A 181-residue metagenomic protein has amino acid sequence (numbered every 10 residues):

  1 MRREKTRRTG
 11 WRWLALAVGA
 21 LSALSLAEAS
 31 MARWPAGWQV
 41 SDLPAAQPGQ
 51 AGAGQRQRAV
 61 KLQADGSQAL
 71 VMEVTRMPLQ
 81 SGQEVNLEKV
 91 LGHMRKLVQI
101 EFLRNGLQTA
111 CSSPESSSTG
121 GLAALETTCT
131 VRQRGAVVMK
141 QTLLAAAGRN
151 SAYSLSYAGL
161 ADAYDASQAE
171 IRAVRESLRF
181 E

Functional and structural regions predicted by a protein language model:
R3-A17: Bacterial N-terminal signal peptides that target proteins for export
V18-A27: Hydrophobic h-region of N-terminal signal peptides that target proteins for export in Gram-negative bacteria
S30, W34, V90-M94, V98 (+1 more regions): Stable alpha-helical elements in mature extracytoplasmic
S30-Q47: Short N-terminal segments immediately surrounding and downstream of signal-peptide cleavage
P35-V40, S151-E181: Surface-exposed amphipathic alpha-helical segments
A45-K140: Conserved polar/disulfide-associated segments of primarily extracytoplasmic proteins
G82-V90, A147, A163-E170: Extracytoplasmic/periplasmic, Sec-exported soluble proteins
M139-A152, A158: A short, surface-exposed beta-strand/turn
